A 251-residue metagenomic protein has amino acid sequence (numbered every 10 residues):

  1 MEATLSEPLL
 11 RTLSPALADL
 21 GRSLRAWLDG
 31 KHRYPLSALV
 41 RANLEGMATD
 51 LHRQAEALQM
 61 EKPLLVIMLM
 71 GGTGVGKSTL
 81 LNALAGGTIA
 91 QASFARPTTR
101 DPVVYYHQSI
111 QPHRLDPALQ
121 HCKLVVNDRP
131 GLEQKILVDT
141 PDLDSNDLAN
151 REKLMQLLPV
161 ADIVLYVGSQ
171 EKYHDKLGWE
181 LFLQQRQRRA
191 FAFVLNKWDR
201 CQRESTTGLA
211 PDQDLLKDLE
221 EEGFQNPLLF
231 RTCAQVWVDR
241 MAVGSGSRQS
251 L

Functional and structural regions predicted by a protein language model:
E2-V138: Conserved G1/Walker A P-loop phosphate-binding module
A83, K153-Q156, V160, L177-Q184 (+2 more regions): Alpha-helical scaffold elements adjacent to nucleotide-binding pockets in ATP/GTP-utilizing enzyme cores
T99-P102, E133-Q134, P159-I163, Q187-F191 (+1 more regions): Short glycine-/polar-rich loops that comprise or flank the Walker A/P-loop and associated switch/sensor motifs
I110-Q111, D142-D144, E171-H174, W198-C201 (+1 more regions): Conserved nucleotide-binding/hydrolysis micro-motifs of P-loop NTPases
V125-A149, K153-L158: Phosphate-binding/switch loop-helix module in NTP-utilizing enzymes
L148-E171, L181-A190: Inter-motif core of Ras-like GTPase G domains
D199-L251: Canonical P-loop GTPase G-domain recognition
